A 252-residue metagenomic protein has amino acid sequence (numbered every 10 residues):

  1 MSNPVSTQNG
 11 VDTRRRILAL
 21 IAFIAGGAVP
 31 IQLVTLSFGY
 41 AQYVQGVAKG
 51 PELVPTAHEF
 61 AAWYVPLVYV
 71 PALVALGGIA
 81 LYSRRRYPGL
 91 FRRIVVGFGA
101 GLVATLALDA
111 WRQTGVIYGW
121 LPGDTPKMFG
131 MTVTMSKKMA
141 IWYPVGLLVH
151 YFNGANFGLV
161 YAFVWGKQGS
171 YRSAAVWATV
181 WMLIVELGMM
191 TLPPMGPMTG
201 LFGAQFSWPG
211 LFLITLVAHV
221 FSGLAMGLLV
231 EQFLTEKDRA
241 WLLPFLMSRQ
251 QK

Functional and structural regions predicted by a protein language model:
R16-I24, G97, G166-G188: Internal alpha-helical transmembrane segments of multi-pass membrane proteins
I24-G46: Alpha-helical transmembrane segments of multi-pass membrane proteins
L67-A80, G154-V160, L216-F233: Hydrophobic cores of alpha-helical transmembrane segments in multi-pass inner/ER membrane proteins, independent
R93-V116: N-terminal signal-anchor transmembrane alpha helix
I117-W142: Membrane-interface interhelical connector segments
Y118, T191-L216: Interfacial helix-loop-helix junctions of multi-pass membrane proteins
G154-W181, G227, E231: Short helix-perturbing small/polar motifs within transmembrane alpha-helices
K237-K252: Short, highly charged, low-complexity non-transmembrane loops/tails of multi-pass membrane proteins
